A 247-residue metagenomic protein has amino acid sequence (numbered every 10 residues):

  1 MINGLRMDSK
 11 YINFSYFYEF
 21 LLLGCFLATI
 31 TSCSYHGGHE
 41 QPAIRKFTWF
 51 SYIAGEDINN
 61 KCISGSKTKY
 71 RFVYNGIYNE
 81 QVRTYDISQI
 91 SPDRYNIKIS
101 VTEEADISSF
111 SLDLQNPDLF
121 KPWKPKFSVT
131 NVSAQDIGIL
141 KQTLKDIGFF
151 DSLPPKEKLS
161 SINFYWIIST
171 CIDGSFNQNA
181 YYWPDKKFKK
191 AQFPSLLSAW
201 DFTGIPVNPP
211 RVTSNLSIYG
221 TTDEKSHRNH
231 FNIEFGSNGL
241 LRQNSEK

Functional and structural regions predicted by a protein language model:
I2-L5, F26: Intrinsically disordered, low-complexity Ser/Thr- and Pro-rich stretches
L5-L21: Bacterial N-terminal signal peptides that target proteins for export
F20-A28: Sec-dependent N-terminal signal peptides
I30-S32: C-terminal motif of bacterial Sec signal peptides marking the signal peptidase cleavage site
S34-K247: Function-determining sites in protein domains
